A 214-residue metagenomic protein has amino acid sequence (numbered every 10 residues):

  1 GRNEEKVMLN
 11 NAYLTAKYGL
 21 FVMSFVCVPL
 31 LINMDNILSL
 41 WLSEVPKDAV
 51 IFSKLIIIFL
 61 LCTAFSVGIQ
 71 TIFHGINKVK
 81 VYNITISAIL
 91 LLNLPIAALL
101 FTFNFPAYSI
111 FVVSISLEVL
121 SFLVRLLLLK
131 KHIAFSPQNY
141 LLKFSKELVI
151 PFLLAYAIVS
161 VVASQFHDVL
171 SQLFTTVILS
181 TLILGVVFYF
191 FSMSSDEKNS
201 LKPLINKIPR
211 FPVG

Functional and structural regions predicted by a protein language model:
G1-I86, L204, P212-V213: Specific pore-lining/lateral-gate transmembrane helices of multi-pass inner-membrane transport and insertion machines
L14, C27, N36, L60 (+4 more regions): Residue-level recognition of pore/gate-forming positions within transmembrane alpha-helices of multi-pass
C27-D35, L40, L55, L94-L99 (+7 more regions): Membrane-embedded alpha-helical segments of multi-pass transporters/permeases
D48-F52, P106-I110, Y140-L148, F152 (+1 more regions): Residue-level signature of transmembrane alpha-helical entry/exit and packing/kink sites in multi-pass membrane
I69-N77, L126-L142: Alpha-helical transmembrane segments
K80, S87-L123, K131, F135 (+1 more regions): Membrane-interface helix-loop junctions in multi-pass transport and translocation proteins
I86-L94, K143-L154, K207-P212: Small-residue-rich segments of transmembrane alpha-helices in multi-pass membrane proteins, especially helix faces
K130-L141, V159-G214: Membrane-proximal transmembrane or re-entrant/amphipathic helices at the cytosolic face
